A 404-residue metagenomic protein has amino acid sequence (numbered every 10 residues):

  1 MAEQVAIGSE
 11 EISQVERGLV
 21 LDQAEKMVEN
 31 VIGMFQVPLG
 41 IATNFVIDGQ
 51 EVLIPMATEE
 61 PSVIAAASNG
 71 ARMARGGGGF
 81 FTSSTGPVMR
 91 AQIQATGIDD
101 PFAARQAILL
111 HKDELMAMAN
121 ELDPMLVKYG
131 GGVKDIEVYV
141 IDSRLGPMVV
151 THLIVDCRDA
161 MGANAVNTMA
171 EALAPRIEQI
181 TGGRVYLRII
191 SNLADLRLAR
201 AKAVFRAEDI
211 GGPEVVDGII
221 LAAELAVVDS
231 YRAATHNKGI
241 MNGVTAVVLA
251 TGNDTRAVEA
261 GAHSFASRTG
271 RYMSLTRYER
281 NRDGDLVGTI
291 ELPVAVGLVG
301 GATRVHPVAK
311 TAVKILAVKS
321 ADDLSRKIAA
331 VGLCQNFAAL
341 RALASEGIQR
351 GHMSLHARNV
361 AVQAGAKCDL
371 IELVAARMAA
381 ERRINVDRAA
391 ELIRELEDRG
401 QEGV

Functional and structural regions predicted by a protein language model:
M1-Q23, S68, R72-R75, P101-Y129 (+12 more regions): Alpha/propeptide regions of enzymes that mature by internal proteolysis
M1-V52, E60, F80, S84-V88 (+3 more regions): Acidic/polar, glycine-rich intrinsically disordered N-terminal extensions of enzymes
I12-Q14, G79-T85, L122-I136, I180-N192 (+7 more regions): Flexible, glycine/charged-enriched surface loops at secondary-structure junctions
A24-E29, G33-G146, V150-I154: Small-residue-rich
P38-V63, R158-V166, V227-N253, G332-R341 (+1 more regions): Conserved phosphate/anionic-ligand binding catalytic regions in large, soluble enzymes, centered on
E59, I190-L193, S345: Short, ordered loop/turn segments at secondary-structure junctions
D159-M161, V166-V308: Glycine-rich anion/phosphate-binding loop at the beta-strand->alpha-helix junction
T251-T255, F265-V362, A366: C-terminal catalytic subdomain
